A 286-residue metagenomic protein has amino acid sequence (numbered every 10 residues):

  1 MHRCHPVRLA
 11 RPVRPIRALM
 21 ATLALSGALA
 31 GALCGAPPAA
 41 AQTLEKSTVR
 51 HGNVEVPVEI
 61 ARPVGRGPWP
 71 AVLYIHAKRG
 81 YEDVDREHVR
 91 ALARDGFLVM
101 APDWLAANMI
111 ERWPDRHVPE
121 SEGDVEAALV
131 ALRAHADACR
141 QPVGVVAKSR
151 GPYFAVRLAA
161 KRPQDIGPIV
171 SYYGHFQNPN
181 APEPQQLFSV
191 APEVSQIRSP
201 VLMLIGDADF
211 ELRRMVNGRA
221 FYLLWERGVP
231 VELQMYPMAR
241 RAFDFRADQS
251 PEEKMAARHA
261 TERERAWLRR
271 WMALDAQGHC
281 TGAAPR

Functional and structural regions predicted by a protein language model:
R17-G35: Bacterial N-terminal signal peptides
L44-R62, P68-H135, A242-D248: Serine-hydrolase catalytic machinery in alpha/beta-hydrolase-like enzymes
A127-Q196: Primarily recognizes the serine-hydrolase "nucleophile elbow" in alpha/beta-hydrolase and SGNH/GDSL folds
I197, M203-I205: Short beta-strand/loop motif that positions the catalytic acidic residue of the alpha/beta-hydrolase fold
A208-L212: Acidic catalytic loop of the alpha/beta-hydrolase fold
R213-L223: Short alpha-helix in the alpha/beta-hydrolase fold that links the catalytic acid
P230-R286: C-terminal catalytic histidine-bearing segment of alpha/beta-hydrolase fold enzymes
